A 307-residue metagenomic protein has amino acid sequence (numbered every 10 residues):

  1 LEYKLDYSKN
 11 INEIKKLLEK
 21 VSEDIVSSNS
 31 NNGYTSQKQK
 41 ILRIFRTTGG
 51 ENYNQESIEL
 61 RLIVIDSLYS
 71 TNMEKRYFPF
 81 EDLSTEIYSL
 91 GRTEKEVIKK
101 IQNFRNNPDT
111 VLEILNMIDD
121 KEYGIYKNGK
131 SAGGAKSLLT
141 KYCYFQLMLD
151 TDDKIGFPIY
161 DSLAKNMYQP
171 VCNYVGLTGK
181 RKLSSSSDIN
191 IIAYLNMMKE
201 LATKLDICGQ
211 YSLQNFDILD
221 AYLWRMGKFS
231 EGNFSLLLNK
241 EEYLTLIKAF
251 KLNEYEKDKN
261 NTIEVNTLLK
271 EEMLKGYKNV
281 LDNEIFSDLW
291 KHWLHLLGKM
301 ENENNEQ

Functional and structural regions predicted by a protein language model:
L1-R43, T48-E51, S57, G156-Q307: C-terminal accessory module of base-excision DNA glycosylases/AP lyases that mediates lesion recognition and DNA
F45-T47, L68, L83, M148 (+1 more regions): Enrichment for repetitive, rod-forming helical segments
N54, S67-G134: Helix-hairpin-helix/helix-loop-helix acidic hairpins
L62: Phosphate/adenylate-binding glycine loop and adjacent helical scaffold
D66-N72, I87, I118, Y142-L147 (+2 more regions): Generic structural signal for hydrophobic core residues of well-folded globular domains
E74-F78, L149-P158, G176-L177: Short, solvent-exposed secondary-structure capping/transition elements
I101-R105, T151, R181, S185-S186: Surface-exposed cleft-lining segments at the edges of enzyme active sites
D119-P170: Catalytic DNA-binding helix-loop module of base-excision-repair DNA glycosylases/AP lyases
